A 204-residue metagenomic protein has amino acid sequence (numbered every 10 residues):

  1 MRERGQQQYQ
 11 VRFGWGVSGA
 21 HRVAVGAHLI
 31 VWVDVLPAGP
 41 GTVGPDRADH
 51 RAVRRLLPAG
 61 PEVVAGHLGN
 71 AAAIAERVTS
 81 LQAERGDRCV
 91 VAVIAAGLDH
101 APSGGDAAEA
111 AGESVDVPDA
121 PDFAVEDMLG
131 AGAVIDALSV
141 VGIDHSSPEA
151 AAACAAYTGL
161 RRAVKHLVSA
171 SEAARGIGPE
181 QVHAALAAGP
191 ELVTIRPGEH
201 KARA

Functional and structural regions predicted by a protein language model:
M1-S18, V23, H28-L29, P40-H67 (+2 more regions): An anion-binding catalytic pocket shared by soluble metabolic enzymes
A20-A24, L36-P45, A83, H100-P102 (+5 more regions): An almost-null, non-specific background feature that weakly reflects generic protein context rather than any particular
H28, P37-A101, G105-A108, S114-V117: Acidic/Gly/His-enriched mid-domain segments of enzyme catalytic cores or analogous surface patches that mediate
V33: Active-site flanking residues adjacent to catalytic metal/cofactor-binding acidic residues
R55-A65, E76, G86-D87, G105-A107 (+2 more regions): Long, charged alpha-helical interface segments
